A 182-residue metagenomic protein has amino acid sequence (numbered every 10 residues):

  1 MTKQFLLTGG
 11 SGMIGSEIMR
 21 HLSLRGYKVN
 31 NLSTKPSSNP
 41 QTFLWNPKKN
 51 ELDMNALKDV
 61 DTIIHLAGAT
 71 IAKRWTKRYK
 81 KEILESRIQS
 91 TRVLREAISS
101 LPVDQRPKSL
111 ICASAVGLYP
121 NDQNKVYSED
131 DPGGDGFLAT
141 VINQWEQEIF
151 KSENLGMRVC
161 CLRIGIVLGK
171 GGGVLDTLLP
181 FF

Functional and structural regions predicted by a protein language model:
Q4-R25: N-terminal Rossmann NAD(P)H-binding glycine-rich loop of SDR-like oxidoreductase domains
T8, L32, I63-A67, L110-V116 (+1 more regions): SDR active-site strand-loop-helix element
Y27-T34: Conserved glycine-rich Rossmann-like NAD(P)H-binding loop of the short-chain dehydrogenase/reductase
S37, L44-T91: NAD(P)H-binding glycine-rich loop region in Rossmannoid oxidoreductase-like domains and their noncatalytic homologs
E82-S90, G133-G136, T140, Q144: Glycine-rich NAD(P)-binding loop of the Rossmann-fold in SDR/ketoreductase-type enzymes
R92-G136: Conserved Rossmann-fold NAD(P)-dependent oxidoreductase catalytic core, especially the SDR/UDP-sugar
D135-V159: Active-site Tyr-X1-5-Lys
E153-C160, G165-F182: NAD(P)-dependent short-chain dehydrogenase/reductase
